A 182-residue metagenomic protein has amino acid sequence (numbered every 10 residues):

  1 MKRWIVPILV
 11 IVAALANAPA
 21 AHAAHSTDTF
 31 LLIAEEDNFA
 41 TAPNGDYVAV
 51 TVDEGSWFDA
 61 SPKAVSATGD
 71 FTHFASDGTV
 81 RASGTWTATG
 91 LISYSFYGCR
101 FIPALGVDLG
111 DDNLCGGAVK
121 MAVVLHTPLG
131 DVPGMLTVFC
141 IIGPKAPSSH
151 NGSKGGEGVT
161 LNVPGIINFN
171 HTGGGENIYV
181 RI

Functional and structural regions predicted by a protein language model:
M1-V6: Bacterial N-terminal signal peptides that target proteins for export
P7-A16: Bacterial N-terminal signal peptides
A13, N44-D46, D111: Generic marker of residues within folded, mature protein domains
A16, A24-H25, L114: A generic structural signal for short, non-catalytic loop/turn and secondary-structure boundary residues
A20-F96, R100, G158-I182: N-terminal segment immediately downstream of the Sec signal-peptide cleavage site in secreted/extracellular proteins
T72-G134: Mature extracytoplasmic domains of secretory-pathway proteins
V107-N168: Extracytosolic low-complexity repeat regions of secreted or lipid-anchored proteins
